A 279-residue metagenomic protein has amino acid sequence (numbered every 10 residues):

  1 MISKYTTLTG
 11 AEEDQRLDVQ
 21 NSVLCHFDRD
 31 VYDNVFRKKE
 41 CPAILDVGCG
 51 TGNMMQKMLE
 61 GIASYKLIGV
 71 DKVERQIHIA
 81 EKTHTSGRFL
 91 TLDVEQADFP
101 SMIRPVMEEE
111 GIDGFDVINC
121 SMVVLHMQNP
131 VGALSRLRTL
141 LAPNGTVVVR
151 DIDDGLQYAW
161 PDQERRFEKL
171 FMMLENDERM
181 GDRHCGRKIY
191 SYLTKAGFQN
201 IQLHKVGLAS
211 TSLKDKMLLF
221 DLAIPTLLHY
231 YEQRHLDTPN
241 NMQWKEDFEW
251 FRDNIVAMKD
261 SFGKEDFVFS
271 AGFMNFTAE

Functional and structural regions predicted by a protein language model:
I2-F27: Class I SAM-dependent methyltransferase Rossmann-like catalytic core, especially the SAM/SAH-binding loop
S22-C41, K57: Conserved alpha-helix/loop element of class I SAM-dependent methyltransferases that forms part of the SAM/SAH-binding
L45, T51-M102: Class I SAM-dependent methyltransferase SAM/SAH-binding core
N119: A conserved beta-strand element that flanks and buttresses the S-adenosyl-L-methionine
L125-M127: A short His-aromatic
V131-T146: A short glycine-rich, Lys/Arg-flanked "PGG" loop and its adjoining helix->strand segment in the class I
V148-D221, P225, H229-Y230: Conserved catalytic/acceptor-binding region of the Class I
Q202-E279: Conserved Class I S-adenosyl-L-methionine
